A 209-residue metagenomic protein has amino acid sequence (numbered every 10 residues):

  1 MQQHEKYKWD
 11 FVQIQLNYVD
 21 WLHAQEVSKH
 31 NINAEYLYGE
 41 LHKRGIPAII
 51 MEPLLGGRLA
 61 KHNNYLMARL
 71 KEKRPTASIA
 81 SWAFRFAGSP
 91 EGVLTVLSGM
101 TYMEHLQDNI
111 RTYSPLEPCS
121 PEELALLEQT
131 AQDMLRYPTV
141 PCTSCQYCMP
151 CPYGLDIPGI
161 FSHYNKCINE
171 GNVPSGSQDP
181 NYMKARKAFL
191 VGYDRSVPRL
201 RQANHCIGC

Functional and structural regions predicted by a protein language model:
M1, N17-V19, L54-G56: Short acidic/polar capping segments at secondary-structure boundaries
M1-K8: Distinct, well-ordered alpha-helical segments
K8, Y36-C209: Structured C-terminal cap/extension of enzyme domains
W9-H23, R74-A77: Acidic, His- and aromatic-enriched active-site or binding-groove loops in soluble protein domains that engage sugars
W21, H30, A68: Short helix/strand-bridging catalytic loops that position acidic/His residues to coordinate divalent metals and engage
W21-E26, K184: Intrinsic low-complexity, intrinsically disordered segments enriched in polar/basic residues
V27-Y36: Charged helix-capping and loop-helix junction motifs
